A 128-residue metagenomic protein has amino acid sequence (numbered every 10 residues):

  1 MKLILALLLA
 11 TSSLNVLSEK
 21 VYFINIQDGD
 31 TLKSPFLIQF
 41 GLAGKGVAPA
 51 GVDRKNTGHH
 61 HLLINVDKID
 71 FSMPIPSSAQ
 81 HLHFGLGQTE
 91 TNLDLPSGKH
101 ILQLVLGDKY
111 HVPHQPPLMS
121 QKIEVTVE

Functional and structural regions predicted by a protein language model:
A10-S13: N-terminal signal peptide c-region/cleavage motif recognized by signal peptidases
V16-K33: Short, compositionally biased P/S/T/A/G/V-rich stretches that sit at domain boundaries
F36-F40, T89-T91, G98-L106: Short, well-structured beta-strand segments within conserved domains
G41-V52: Short amphipathic, basic-aromatic surface patches that mediate peripheral association with negatively charged
H59-L63: Beta-strand signatures of extracellular beta-sandwich domains
I69-F71, G107-Q115: Short acidic/polar inter-strand loop motif in beta-rich domains
S72-L93: A beta-strand/beta-hairpin structural motif
P96-Y110, M119-I123: Internal, hydrophobic beta-strand segments that form the core of beta-sheet-rich folds
